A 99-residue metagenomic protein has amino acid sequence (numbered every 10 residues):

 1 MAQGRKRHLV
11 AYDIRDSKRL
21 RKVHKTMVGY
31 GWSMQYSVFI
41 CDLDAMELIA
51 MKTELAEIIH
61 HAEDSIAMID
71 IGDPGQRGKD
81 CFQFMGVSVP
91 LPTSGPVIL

Functional and structural regions predicted by a protein language model:
A2-L9, R15-L99: Basic nucleic-acid-binding interfaces
